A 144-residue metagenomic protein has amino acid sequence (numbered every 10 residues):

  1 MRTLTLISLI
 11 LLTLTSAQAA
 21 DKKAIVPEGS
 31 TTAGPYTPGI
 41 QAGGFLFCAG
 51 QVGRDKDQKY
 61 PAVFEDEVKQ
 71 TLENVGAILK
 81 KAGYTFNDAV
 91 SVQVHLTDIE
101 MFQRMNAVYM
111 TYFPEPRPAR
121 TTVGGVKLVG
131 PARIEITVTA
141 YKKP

Functional and structural regions predicted by a protein language model:
T3-E73, A77-V90, L96-P144: N-terminal presequence-like segments and the immediate start of the first folded domain
